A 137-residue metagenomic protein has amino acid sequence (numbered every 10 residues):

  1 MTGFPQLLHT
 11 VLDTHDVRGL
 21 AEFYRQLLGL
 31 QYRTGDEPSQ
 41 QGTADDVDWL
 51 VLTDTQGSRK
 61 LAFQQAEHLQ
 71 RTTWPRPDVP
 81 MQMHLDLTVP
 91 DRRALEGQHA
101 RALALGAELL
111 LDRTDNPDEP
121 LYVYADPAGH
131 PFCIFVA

Functional and structural regions predicted by a protein language model:
M1-F4, P77-P80: Short, flexible turn/loop "capping" segments at secondary-structure junctions
T2-F4, D13-L61, A104-A107, D112-P117: Core segments of cupin and vicinal oxygen chelate
T10: Hydrophobic adenine-recognition pocket in adenosine-nucleotide-binding enzymes
D16-V17, Q56, H68-Q70, D78-P80 (+1 more regions): Vicinal oxygen chelate
L61-R71: Short, solvent-exposed beta-alpha or beta-beta edge segments that form flexible loop/patches at the rim of ligand
I134-A137: Short beta->alpha transition motifs characteristic of CBS
